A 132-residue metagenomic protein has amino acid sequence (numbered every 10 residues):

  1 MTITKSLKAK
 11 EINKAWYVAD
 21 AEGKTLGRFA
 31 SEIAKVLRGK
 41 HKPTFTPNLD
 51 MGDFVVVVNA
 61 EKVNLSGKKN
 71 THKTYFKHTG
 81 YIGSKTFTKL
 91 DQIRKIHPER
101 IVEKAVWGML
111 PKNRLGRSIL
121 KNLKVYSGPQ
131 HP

Functional and structural regions predicted by a protein language model:
M1-W107, P111-R114, S127, P132: Ribosome large-subunit tunnel/peptidyl-transferase-proximal elements
L120: Positively charged, solvent-exposed patches that mediate nucleic-acid binding
